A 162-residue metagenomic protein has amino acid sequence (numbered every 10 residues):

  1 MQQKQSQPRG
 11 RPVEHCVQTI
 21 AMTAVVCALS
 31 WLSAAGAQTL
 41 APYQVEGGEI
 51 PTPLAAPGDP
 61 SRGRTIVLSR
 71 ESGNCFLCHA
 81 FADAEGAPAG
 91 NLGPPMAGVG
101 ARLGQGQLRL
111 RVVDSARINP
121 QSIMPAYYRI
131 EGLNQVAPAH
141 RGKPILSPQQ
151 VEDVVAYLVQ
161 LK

Functional and structural regions predicted by a protein language model:
M1-C16: N-terminal secretory signal peptides that target proteins for export/translocation
T19-W31: Bacterial N-terminal signal peptides
S33-A37: Sec/Tat signal peptide C-region and signal peptidase I cleavage site
T39-R70: Electrostatic cytochrome c docking/interface patches
P53-P57, L68, F76, A80-R117 (+1 more regions): Gly/Gly-Pro-rich "capping" loops immediately C-terminal to redox-active cysteine motifs in periplasmic/lumenal
S61-F76, A87-G90, K143-Q149: Sequence context surrounding c-type heme c attachment/ligation sites in exported
S61-T65, G106, L110, E152 (+1 more regions): Solvent-exposed, polar/charged alpha-helical surfaces in well-ordered, non-transmembrane soluble domains, broadly
Y127-K162: C-terminal capping alpha-helices of c-type cytochrome domains
